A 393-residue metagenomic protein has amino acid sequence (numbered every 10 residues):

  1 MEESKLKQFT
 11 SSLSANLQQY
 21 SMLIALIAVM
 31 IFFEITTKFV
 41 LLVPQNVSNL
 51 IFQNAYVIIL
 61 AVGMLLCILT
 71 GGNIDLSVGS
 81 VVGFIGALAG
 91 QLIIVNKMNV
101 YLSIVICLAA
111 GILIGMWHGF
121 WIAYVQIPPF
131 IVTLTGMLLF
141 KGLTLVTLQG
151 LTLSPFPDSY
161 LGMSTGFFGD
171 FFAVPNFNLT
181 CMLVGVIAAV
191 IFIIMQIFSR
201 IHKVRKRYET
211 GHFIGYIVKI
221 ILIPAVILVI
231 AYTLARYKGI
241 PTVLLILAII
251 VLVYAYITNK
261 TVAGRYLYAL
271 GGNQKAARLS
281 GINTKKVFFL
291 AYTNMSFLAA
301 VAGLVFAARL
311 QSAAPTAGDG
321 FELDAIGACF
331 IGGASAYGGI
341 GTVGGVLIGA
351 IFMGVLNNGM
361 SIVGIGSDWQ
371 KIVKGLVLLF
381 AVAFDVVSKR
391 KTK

Functional and structural regions predicted by a protein language model:
M1-I31, T152, F192-I221, V226 (+2 more regions): Cytosolic-side transmembrane-helix boundaries in multi-pass membrane proteins
I31-I35, F39-N96, F120-I127, A276 (+2 more regions): Single transmembrane alpha-helix segments in multi-pass membrane proteins
F39-N49, Q149, A231-L244, A255-N259 (+3 more regions): Inter-helical junctions in multi-pass inner-membrane proteins, predominant in energy-converting antiporter-like
Q53, P129, D158, N176-V186 (+4 more regions): Loop-to-transmembrane alpha-helix initiation sites
K97-L138, I348: Alpha-helical transmembrane segments within multi-pass membrane transporters and channels
F140-T258: Transmembrane helix-bundle core of multi-pass membrane transporters and related energy-transducing complexes
I197-G211, L252-Y292: Membrane-helix/interface signature in polytopic inner-membrane proteins
Y292-V305, R309-I372: Transmembrane alpha-helical segments in multi-pass inner-membrane proteins
